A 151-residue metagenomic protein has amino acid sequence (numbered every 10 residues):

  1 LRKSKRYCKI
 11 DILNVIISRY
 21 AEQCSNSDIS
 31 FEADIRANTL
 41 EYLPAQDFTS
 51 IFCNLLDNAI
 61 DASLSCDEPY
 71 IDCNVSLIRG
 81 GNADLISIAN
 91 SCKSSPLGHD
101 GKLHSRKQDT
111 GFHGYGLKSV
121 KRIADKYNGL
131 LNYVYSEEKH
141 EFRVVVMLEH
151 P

Functional and structural regions predicted by a protein language model:
K5-K9, F31-I51: Conserved short strand/loop->alpha-helix "switch" segment adjacent to the catalytic nucleotide/phosphoryl-transfer site
K9-S27: Short beta-to-alpha transition helix within the HATPase_c
A45-E68: Conserved ATP-binding N-box helix of the HATPase_c
Y70-N82: Short beta-strand/loop element within the Bergerat-fold HATPase_c
N82-G114: Glycine-rich/acidic phosphate-handling loop/turn and adjacent ATP-lid/helix of nucleotide-binding kinase/ATPase domains
G116-V120: Short alpha-helical Gxxx[C/S/T] motif in the catalytic ATP-binding
